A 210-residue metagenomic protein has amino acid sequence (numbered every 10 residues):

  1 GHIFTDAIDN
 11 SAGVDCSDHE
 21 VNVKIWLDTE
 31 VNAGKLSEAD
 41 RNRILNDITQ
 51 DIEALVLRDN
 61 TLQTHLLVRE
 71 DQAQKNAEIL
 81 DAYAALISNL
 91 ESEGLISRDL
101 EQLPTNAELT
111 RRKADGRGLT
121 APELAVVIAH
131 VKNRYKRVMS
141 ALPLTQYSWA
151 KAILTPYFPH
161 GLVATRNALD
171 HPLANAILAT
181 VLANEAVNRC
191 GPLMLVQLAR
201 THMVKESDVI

Functional and structural regions predicted by a protein language model:
G1-I210: Ligand/cofactor-recognition surfaces for anionic moieties
